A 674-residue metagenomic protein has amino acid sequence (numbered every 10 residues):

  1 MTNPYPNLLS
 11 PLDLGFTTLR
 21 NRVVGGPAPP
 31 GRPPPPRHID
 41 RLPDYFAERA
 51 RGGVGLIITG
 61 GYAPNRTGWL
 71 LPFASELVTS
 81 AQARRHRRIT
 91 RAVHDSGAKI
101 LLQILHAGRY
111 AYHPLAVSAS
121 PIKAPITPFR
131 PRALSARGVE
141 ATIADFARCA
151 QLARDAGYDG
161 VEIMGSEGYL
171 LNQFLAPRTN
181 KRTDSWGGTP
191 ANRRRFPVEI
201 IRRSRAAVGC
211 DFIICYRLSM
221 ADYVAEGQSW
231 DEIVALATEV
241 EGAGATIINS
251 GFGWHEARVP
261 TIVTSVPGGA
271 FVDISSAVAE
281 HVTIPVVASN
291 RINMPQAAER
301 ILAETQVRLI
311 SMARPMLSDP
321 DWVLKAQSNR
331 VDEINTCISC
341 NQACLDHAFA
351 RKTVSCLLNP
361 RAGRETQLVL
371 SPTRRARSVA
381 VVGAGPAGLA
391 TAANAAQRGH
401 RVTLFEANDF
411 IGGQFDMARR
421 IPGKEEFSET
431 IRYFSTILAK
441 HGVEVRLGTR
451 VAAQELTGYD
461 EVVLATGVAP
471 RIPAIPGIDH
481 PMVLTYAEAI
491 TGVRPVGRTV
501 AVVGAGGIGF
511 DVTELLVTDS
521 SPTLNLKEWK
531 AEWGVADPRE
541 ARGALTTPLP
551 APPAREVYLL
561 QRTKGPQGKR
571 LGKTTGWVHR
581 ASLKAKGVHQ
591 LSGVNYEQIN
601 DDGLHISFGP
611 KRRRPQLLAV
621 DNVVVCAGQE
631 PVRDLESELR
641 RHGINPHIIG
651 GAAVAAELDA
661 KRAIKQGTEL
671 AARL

Functional and structural regions predicted by a protein language model:
M1-V382, P386, T391-Q397, R401-V402 (+1 more regions): Flavin-dependent oxidoreductase catalytic cores
G55, D159, T246, R308 (+3 more regions): Conserved acidic residues
I201, E365-R374, Q397, R401 (+3 more regions): Flanking helices and flexible, charged tails adjoining ferredoxin-like Fe-S electron-transfer domains in multi-subunit
T261-P267, V369-S371, A376, M417-E429 (+4 more regions): Short, contiguous acidic/charged loop-to-helix segments that flank catalytic cores in large enzymes
Q306, L438-V445, D479-V483, P553-R555 (+2 more regions): A short helix-to-beta-strand connector/capping loop
R377-L404, R446-Q454, G458, T466-I475 (+3 more regions): Rossmann-like dinucleotide/flavin-binding elements
G413-Y459, G568-V594: N-terminal Rossmann-like dinucleotide/flavin-binding domain of flavoprotein oxidoreductases that bind FAD/FMN
